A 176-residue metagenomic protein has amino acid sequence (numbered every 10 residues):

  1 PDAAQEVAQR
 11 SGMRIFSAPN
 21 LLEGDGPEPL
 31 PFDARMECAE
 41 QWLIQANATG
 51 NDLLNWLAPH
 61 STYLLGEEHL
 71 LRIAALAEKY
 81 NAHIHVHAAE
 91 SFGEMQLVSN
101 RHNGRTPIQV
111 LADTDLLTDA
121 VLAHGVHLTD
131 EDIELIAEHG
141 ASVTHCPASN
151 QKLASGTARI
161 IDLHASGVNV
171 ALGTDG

Functional and structural regions predicted by a protein language model:
A3-H127, E131: Metal-coordinating catalytic core of metallo-dependent amide/deamination hydrolases
L116-G176: Active-site-adjacent C-terminal substructures of enzyme catalytic domains
